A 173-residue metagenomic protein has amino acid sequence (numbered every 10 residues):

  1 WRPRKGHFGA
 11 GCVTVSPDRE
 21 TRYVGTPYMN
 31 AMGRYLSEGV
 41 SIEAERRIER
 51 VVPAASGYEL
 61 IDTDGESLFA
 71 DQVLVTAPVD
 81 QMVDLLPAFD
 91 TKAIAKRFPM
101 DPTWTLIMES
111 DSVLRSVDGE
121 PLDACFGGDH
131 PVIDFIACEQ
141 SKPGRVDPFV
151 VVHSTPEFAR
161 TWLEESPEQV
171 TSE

Functional and structural regions predicted by a protein language model:
W1-A10: N-terminal FAD cofactor-binding segment of flavoenzymes
V13-Y35, T161-E173: Short beta-strand to alpha-helix junction loop
G25, G33, P53, A93 (+2 more regions): Rossmann-like NAD(P)(H) cofactor-binding subdomain of soluble oxidoreductases
L36-E43: A structural motif corresponding to the C-terminal end of an alpha-helix and its immediate exit/capping segment
A44-E59: A conserved short coil-to-beta-strand element within the FAD-binding core of flavoproteins
T63-G65: Glycine-centered tight beta-turn/hairpin loop motif at sheet-sheet or coil-to-beta transitions
S67-D123: Central helical "cap/lid" subdomain
I107-S116, E120-Q169, E173: Active-site substrate-recognition segment that forms the wall of the catalytic cavity or substrate channel
